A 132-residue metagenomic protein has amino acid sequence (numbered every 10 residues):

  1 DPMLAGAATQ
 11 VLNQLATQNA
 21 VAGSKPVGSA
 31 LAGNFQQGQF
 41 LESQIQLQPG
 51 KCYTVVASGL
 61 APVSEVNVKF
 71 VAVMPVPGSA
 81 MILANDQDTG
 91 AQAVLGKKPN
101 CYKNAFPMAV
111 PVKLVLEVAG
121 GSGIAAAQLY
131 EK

Functional and structural regions predicted by a protein language model:
D1-E42, K132: Non-catalytic extracellular/lumenal accessory regions of secreted precursors
S29-K132: Acidic, Ser/Thr/Pro-rich low-complexity intrinsically disordered segments
